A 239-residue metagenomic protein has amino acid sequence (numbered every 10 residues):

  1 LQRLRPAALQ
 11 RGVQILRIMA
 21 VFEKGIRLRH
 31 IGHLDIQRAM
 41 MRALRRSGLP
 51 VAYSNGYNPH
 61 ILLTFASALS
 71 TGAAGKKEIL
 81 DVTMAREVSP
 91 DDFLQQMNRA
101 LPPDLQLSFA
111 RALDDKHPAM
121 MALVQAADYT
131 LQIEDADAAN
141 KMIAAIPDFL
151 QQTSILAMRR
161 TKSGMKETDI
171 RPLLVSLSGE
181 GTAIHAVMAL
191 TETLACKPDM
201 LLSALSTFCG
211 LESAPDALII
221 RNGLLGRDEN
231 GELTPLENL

Functional and structural regions predicted by a protein language model:
L1-Q14: N-terminal amphipathic/basic-hydrophobic helices that include classical n-h-c signal peptides and signal-anchor
I15-F22, L28, D35: Hydrophobic, proline/glycine-rich low-complexity stretches
F22, V82-V88, L131-D137, A186-E192: Short beta-strand-to-loop capping motifs
L28-Y53: N-terminal ordered "arm"
A52-M84, D114: Short, charge-patterned binding micro-sites
K76-T130: Ordered, amphipathic secondary-structure segments that act as subunit-interaction surfaces in large macromolecular
D92-L101, M142-L150, L201-L202: Short amphipathic alpha-helices in soluble, non-transmembrane regions that often serve as interface/regulatory elements
Q151-L239: Core RNA-modification/binding signature centered on pseudouridine synthases
